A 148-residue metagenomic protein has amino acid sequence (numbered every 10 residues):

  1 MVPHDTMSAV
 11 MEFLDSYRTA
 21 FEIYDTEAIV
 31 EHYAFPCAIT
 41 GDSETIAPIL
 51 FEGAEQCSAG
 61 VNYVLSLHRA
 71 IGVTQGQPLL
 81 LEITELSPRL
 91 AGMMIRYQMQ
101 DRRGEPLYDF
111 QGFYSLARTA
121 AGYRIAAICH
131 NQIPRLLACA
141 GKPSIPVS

Functional and structural regions predicted by a protein language model:
M1-F35, L136, P143-S148: Short, low-complexity N-terminal intrinsically disordered segments enriched in polar/charged residues
E27-L81, R89: A solvent-exposed, acidic/Ser-Thr-rich amphipathic alpha-helical stretch
A38, M94-Q100: Generic short beta-strand segments
I46-P48, G104, G122: Detector for glycine-centered tight turns/loop "hinges" at secondary-structure junctions
P78-T84, Y97-M99, Q111-A117: Hydrophobic/aromatic beta-strand elements that line small-molecule binding cavities or substrate pockets in beta-rich
R89, M93-M94, T119: A structural signal for the main folded, soluble domain(s) of proteins
M99-L107: Short, cysteine-centered beta-strand-loop-beta hairpins and adjacent loop/turn segments enriched in charged/polar
L107-P143: Short beta-strand edge/turn micro-motifs at domain boundaries
